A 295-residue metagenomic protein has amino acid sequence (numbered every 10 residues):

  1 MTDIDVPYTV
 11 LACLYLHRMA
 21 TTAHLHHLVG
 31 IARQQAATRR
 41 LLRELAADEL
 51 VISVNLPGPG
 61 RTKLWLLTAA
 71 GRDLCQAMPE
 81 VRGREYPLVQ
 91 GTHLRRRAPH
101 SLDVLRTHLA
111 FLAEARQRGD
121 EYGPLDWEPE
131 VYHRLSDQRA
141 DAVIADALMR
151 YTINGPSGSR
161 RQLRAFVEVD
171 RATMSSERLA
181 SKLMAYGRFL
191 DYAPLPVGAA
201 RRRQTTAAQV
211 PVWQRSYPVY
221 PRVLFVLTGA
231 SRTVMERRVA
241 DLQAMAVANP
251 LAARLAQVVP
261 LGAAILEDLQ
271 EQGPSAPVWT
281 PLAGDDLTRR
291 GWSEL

Functional and structural regions predicted by a protein language model:
M1-T92, E294: Nuclease-adjacent, charged terminal/linker segments that flank catalytic cores
V10, T173, L179-S181, D191 (+1 more regions): Non-catalytic C-terminal interaction segments of nucleic acid-processing enzymes
A20-T21, R82-Q90, R160-E168, V219-P221: Glycine-rich, often proline-containing surface loops adjacent to acidic residues and nearby aromatics that form
V29, L42, A46, T107-G119 (+2 more regions): Hydrophobic, Leu/Ile/Phe/Ala-enriched alpha-helical segments that form helix-helix packing faces
A32-Q35, L135, R232: Acidic-and-aromatic substrate-binding clefts and catalytic sites of carbohydrate-active enzymes
V54-N55, R96-R97, S101, A110 (+2 more regions): Active-site metal-binding core of divalent-cation-utilizing nuclease and nuclease-like domains
R84-F111: Leucine-rich, amphipathic alpha-helical/linker segments
